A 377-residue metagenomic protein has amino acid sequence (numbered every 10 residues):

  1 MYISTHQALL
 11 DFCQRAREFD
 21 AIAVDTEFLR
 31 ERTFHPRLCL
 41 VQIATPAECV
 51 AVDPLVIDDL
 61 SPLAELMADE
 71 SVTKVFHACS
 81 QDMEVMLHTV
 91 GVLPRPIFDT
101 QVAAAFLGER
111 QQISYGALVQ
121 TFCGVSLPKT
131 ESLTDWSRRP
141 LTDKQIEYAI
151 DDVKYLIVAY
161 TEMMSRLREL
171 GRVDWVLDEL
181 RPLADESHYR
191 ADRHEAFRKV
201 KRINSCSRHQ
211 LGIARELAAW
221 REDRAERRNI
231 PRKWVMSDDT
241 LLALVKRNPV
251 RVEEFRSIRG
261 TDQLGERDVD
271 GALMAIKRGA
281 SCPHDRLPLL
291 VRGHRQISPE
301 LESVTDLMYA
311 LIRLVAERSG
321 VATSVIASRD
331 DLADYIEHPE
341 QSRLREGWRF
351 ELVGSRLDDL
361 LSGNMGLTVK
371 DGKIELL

Functional and structural regions predicted by a protein language model:
M1-I22, T26: N-terminal accessory regions of nucleic-acid-interacting proteins
I3-Q7, P54-I57, I150, V235 (+1 more regions): Conserved phosphate-coordination/catalytic loops
D20, R37-C39, E48: A generic structural signal for short beta-strands and their flanking turns/coil linkers
A23, R32, L40-I43: Non-catalytic, usually N-terminal nucleic-acid engagement modules in DNA/RNA processing proteins
F28-H35: Single-stranded nucleic-acid-binding OB-fold domains
Q42, A47-P62, L66-I157, M164 (+1 more regions): Active-site-proximal helix-loop-helix substrate-binding element of RNase H-like nuclease domains
D143, M163-L377: Accessory DNA-binding and partner-docking regions appended to nucleic-acid-acting proteins, especially the terminal
